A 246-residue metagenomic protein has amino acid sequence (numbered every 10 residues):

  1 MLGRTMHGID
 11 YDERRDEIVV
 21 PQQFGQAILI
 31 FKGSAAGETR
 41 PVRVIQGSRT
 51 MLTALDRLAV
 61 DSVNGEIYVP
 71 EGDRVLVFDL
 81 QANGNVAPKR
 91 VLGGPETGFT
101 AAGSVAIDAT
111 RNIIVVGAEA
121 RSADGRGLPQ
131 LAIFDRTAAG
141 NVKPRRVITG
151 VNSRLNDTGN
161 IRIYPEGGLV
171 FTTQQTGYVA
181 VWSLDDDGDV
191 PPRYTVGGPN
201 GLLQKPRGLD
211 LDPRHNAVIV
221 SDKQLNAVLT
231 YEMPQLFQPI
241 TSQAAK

Functional and structural regions predicted by a protein language model:
M1, T39-G47, V86-G94, V142-G150 (+2 more regions): Beta-propeller fold detector
M1-R15, S48-N64, E96-R111, E119-S122 (+2 more regions): Beta-rich, blade/repeat-based domains predominating in secreted/periplasmic proteins but also intracellular
Y11-E13, V19-Q26, V60-S62, I67-D73 (+6 more regions): Conserved beta-strand positions in repeat-built beta-propeller and related beta-rich domains
R15-D16, P41-V42, G65, P88-K89 (+5 more regions): Intrinsic low-complexity tandem-repeat regions in disordered proteins
G25-A27, T39, G72-R74, V86 (+5 more regions): A detector of repeated loop/turn-to-beta-strand junctions in beta-rich toroidal repeat architectures
F31-E38, V77-N85, I133-N141, V181-V190 (+1 more regions): Short loop/turn segments immediately following beta-strands, especially the blade-tip and inter-blade linker loops
K205-K246: Blade-level signature of beta-propeller repeat domains, shared across WD40, Kelch, NHL, RCC1 and BNR/Asp-box propellers
